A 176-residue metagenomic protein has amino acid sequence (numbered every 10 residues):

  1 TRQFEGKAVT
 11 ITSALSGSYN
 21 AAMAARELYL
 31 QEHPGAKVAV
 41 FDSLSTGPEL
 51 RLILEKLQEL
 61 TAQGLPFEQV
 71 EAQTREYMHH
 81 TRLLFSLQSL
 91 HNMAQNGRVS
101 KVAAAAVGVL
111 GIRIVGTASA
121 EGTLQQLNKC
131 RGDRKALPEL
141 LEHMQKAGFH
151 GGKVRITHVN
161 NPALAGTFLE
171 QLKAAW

Functional and structural regions predicted by a protein language model:
T1-Y19: N-terminal glycine-rich phosphate/adenylate-binding segment common to multiple enzyme folds
K7, S18, A22-E27, H33-A39 (+2 more regions): Mixed-charge interfacial surface used for oligomerization/domain docking and macromolecular partner engagement
